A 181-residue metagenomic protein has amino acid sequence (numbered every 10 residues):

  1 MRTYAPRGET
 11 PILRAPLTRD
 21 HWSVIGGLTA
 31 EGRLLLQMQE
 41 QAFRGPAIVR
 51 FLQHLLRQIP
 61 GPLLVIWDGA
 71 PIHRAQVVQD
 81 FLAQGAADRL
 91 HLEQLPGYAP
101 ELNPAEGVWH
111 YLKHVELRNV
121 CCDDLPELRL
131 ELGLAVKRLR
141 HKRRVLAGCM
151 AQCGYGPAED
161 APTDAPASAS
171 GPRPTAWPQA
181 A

Functional and structural regions predicted by a protein language model:
M1-Q53, C153, A158, P162-A180: Extended, low-complexity cationic-aromatic segments
M1-Y4, V78-L82, G107-V108: Short, glycine/charged-enriched secondary-structure capping and boundary segments
Y4-A5, G61-L63, R143-V145: Surface-exposed helix-capping loop/turn segments at secondary-structure junctions
E9-T18, G85-P104, V120-C121: RNase H-like polynucleotidyl transferase catalytic core
H21, D68-G69, Q76, L92-L117 (+1 more regions): RNase H-like two-metal-ion nuclease catalytic core shared by retroviral integrases and related mobile-element nucleases
G27-L28, Q58, Y111: Conserved catalytic core of Hanks-type protein kinase domains
L34, A105-A181: C-terminal anion-handling pockets and recognition modules
G45-Q94: RNase H-like DDE/DDD metal-dependent nuclease/strand-transfer catalytic core used by mobile genetic elements
